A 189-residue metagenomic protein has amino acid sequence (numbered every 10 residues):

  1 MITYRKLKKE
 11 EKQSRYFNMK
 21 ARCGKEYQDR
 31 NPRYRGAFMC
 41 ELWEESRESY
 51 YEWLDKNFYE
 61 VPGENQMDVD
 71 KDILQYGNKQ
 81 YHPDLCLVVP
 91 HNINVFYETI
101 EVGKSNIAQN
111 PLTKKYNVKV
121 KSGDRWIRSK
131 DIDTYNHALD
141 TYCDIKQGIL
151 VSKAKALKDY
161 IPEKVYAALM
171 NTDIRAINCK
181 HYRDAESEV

Functional and structural regions predicted by a protein language model:
R5-E41: Short, aromatic/basic-rich helix-turn unit that serves as a nucleic-acid recognition element
C23, N31-K115, K119-V120: Short, cationic Gly/His-enriched loop motifs
A37-L42, R125-Y135: A short, exposed loop/beta-hairpin motif centered on an aromatic-Gly-Thr core
Y50, V118, Y135-K146: An aromatic-rich alpha-helical recognition segment common to small helix-rich domains
N92-F96, I100-E101, I107-N110, Y135 (+1 more regions): Extended, polar beta-sheet/loop recognition surfaces of beta-rich domains that mediate binding to diverse ligands
